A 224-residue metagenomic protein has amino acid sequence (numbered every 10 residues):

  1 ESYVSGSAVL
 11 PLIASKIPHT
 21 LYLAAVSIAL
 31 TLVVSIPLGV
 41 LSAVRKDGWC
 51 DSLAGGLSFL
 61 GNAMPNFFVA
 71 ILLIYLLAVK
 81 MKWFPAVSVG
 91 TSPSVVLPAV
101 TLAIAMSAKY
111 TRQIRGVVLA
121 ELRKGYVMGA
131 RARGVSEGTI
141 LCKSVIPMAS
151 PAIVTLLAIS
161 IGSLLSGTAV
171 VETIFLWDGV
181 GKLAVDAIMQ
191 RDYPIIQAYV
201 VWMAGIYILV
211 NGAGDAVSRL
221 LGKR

Functional and structural regions predicted by a protein language model:
E1-P11: Short membrane-interfacial helix/loop motifs at transmembrane-helix boundaries
V4, F68, F84-P85, L176-D178: Generic, ordered loop/turn and secondary-structure boundary motif
V9, I13-A14, Q197: Membrane-embedded or membrane-proximal helical elements that form or frame transporter/channel pores
I17-C50, V89-R224: Alpha-helical transmembrane segments of integral membrane proteins, especially multi-pass inner/plasma-membrane
L21, L57, M81: Short amphipathic alpha-helical/adjacent loop interface patches that line ligand and macromolecule-binding sites
V33-L73: Cytoplasmic-entry segments and transmembrane alpha-helices of multi-pass inner-membrane transporters
N66-G90: Extracellular/periplasmic helix-loop junction at the C-terminal end of a transmembrane helix in multi-pass membrane
